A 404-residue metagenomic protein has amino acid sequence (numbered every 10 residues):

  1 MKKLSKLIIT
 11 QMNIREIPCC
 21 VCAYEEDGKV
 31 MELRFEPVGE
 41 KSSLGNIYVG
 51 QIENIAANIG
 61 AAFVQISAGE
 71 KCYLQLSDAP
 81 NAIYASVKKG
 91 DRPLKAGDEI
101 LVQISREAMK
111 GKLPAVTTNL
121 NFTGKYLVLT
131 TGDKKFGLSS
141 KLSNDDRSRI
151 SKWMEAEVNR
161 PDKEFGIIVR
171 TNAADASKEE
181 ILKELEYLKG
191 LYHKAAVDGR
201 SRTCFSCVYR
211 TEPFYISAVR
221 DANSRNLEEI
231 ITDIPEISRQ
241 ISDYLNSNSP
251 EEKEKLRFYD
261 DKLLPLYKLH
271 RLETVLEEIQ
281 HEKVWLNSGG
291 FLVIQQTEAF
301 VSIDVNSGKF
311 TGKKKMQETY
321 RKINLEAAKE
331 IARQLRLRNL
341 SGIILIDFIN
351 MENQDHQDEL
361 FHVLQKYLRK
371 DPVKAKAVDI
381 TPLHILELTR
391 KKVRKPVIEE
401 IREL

Functional and structural regions predicted by a protein language model:
M1-K41, N46, T117, N121-L127 (+5 more regions): Extended, charged alpha/beta regions that create polyanion-binding interfaces
M1-T117: Charged, low-complexity terminal tails
I9-I14, Y24-D27, F35-P37, I66-A68 (+12 more regions): Flexible glycine-/small-residue-rich
G45-V49, Y84-V87, D91-L101, K110-L113 (+12 more regions): Amphipathic alpha-helical transducer elements in NTP-driven molecular machines
G60-V64, A108, P114-L129, L188 (+1 more regions): Conserved glycine-centered short motifs in functionally critical loops
R92, D98-E99, T203, K255 (+1 more regions): Loop/turn-to-beta-strand initiation segments
P93-K178, A195: Accessory, often N-terminal, substrate/partner-engagement and coupling regions that sit outside the core NTP/cofactor
T131-L142, I167-I181, R200-S206, S224-E228 (+4 more regions): Short hinge/gating elements
